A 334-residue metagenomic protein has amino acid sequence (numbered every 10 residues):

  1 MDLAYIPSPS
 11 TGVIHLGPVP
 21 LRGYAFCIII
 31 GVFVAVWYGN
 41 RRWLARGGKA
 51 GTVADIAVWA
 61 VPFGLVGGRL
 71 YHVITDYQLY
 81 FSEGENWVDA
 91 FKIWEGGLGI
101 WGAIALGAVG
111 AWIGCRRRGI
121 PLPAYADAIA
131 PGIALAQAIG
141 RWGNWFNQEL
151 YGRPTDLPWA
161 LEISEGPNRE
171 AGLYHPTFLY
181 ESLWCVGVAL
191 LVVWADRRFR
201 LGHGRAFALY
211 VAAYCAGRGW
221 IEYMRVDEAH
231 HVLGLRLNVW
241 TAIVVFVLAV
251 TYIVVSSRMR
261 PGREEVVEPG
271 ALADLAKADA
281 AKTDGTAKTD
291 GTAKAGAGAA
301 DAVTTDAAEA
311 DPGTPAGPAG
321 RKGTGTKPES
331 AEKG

Functional and structural regions predicted by a protein language model:
M1-G334: A feature for loop-to-transmembrane-helix boundaries and adjacent hydrophobic helices in multi-pass integral membrane
